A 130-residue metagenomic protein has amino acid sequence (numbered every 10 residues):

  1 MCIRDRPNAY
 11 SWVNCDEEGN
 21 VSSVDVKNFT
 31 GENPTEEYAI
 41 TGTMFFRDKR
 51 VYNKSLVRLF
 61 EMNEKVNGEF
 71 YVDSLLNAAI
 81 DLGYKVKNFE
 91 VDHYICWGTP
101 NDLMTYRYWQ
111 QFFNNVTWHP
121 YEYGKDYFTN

Functional and structural regions predicted by a protein language model:
M1-M62: Conserved core of the sugar-phosphate nucleotidyltransferase
E37-N130: Conserved alpha/beta core of the MobA/IspD/sugar-nucleotide pyrophosphorylase nucleotidyltransferase superfamily
